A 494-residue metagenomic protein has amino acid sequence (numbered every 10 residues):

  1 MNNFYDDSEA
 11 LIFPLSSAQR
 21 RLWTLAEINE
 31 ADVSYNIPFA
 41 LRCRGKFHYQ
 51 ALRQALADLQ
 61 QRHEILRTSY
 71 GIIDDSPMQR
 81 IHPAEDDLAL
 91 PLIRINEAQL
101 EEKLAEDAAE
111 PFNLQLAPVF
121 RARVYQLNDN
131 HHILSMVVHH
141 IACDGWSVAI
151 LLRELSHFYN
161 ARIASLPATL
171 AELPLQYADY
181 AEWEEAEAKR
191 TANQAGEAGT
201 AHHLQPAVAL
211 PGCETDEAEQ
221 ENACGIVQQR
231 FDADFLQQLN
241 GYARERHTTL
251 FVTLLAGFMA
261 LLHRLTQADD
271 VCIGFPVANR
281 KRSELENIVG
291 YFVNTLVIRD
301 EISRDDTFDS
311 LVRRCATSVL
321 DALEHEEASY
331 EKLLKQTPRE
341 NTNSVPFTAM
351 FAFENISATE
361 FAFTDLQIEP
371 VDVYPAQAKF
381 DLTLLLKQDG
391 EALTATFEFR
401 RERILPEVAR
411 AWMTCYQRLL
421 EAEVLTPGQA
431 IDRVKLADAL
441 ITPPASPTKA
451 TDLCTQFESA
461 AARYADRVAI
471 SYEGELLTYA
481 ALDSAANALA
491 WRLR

Functional and structural regions predicted by a protein language model:
N2-A10, G45-Q61, R80-A117, Q194-E197 (+6 more regions): A short, small/polar-residue-rich loop/turn motif at beta-strand boundaries within alpha/beta enzyme cores
Y5-P83, E97-E187, P206-P211, S310-K335 (+1 more regions): Acyl-group handoff/entry surfaces in thioester-processing enzymes
E9-L11, I28-I37, R53, E64-I65 (+7 more regions): His-Asp-centered acyl/peptidyl-transfer active-site segments
A10-E27, A98-L104, V148-A149, A192-A195 (+6 more regions): AMP-binding/adenylate-forming domain of the ANL superfamily
L15-S16, L52, H63, Q79 (+12 more regions): Generic structural signal for small/hydrophobic residues in well-ordered secondary structure, especially within
A18-R44, I73-I95, D107, L116-R121 (+10 more regions): Acyl/amide activation-and-transfer machinery of modular secondary-metabolite enzymes
H63, R67, L152-L155, F251 (+6 more regions): Extended, hydrophobic beta-loop-alpha segments that form or line the acyl/peptidyl-thioester binding and transfer paths
L66-G71, L155-L175, A201-A209, A322-E324 (+3 more regions): A short N-terminal helical cap/helix-turn-helix that marks the beginning of AMP-binding/adenylate-forming
